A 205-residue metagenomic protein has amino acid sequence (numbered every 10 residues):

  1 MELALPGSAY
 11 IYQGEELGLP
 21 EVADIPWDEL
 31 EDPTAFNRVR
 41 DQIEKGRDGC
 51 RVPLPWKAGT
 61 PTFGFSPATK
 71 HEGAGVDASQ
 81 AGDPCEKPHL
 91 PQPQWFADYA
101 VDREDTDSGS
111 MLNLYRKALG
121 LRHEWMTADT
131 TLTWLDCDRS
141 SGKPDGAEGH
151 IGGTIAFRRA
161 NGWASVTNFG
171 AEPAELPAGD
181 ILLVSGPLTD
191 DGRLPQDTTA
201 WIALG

Functional and structural regions predicted by a protein language model:
M1-W163: Loop/helix patches that line or flank the sugar-binding groove of alpha-linked glycan CAZymes
A164-N168: Buried hydrophobic-core signal for structured, non-transmembrane domains
F169-G205: C-terminal beta-sandwich/jelly-roll accessory domains of carbohydrate-active enzymes
